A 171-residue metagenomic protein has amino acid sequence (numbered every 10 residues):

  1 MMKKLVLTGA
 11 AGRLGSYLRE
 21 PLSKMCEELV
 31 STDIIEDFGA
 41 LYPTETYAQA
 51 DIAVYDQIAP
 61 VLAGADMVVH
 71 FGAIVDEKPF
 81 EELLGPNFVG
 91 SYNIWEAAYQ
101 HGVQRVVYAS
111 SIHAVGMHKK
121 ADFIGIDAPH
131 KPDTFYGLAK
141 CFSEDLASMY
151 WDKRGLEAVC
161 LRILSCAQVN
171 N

Functional and structural regions predicted by a protein language model:
L5-M25: N-terminal Rossmann NAD(P)H-binding glycine-rich loop of SDR-like oxidoreductase domains
T8, T32, V68-F71, V106-I112 (+1 more regions): SDR active-site strand-loop-helix element
M25-F38: Conserved glycine-rich Rossmann-like NAD(P)H-binding loop of the short-chain dehydrogenase/reductase
A50-P86: NAD(P)H-binding glycine-rich loop region in Rossmannoid oxidoreductase-like domains and their noncatalytic homologs
V54, G90-N93, R105, A128 (+2 more regions): Conserved cofactor-binding/catalytic machinery of classical short-chain dehydrogenase/reductase
V68, P79-V106: NAD(P)-cofactor binding segment of oxidoreductase domains
G85, D122-A158: Catalytic helix-loop patch of NAD(P)-dependent Rossmann-fold dehydrogenases
N93-D133: Conserved Rossmann-fold NAD(P)-dependent oxidoreductase catalytic core, especially the SDR/UDP-sugar
